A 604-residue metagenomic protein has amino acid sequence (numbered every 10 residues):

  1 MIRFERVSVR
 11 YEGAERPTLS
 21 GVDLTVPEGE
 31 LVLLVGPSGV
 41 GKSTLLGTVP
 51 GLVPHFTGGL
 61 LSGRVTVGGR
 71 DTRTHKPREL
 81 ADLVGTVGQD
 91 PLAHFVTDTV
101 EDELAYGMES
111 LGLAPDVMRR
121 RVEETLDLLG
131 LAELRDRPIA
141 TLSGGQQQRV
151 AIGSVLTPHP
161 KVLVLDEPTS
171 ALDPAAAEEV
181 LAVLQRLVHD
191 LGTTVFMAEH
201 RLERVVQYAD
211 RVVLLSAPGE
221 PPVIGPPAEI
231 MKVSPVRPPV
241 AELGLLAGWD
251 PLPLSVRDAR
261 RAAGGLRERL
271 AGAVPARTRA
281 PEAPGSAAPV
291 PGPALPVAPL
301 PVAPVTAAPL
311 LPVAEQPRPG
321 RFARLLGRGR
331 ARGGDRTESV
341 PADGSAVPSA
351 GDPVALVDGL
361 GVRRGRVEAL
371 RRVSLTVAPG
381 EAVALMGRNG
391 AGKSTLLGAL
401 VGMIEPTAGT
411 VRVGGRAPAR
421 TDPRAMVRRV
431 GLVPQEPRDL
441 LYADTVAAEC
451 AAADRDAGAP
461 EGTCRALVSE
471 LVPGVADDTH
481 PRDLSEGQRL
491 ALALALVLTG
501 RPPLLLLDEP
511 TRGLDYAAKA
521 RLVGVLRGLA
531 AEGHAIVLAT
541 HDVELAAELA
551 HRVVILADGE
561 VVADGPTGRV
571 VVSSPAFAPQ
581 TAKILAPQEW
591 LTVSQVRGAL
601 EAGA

Functional and structural regions predicted by a protein language model:
P50, V401: Helix-to-loop junction immediately C-terminal to a conserved catalytic motif
G58-R70, G409-A417, M426: Conserved ABC transporter NBD signature motif
V117-L134, A459-D478, G487: Conserved ABC ATPase "signature" region
V155-L156, L498: ABC ATPase C-loop
E199-H200, T540-H541: H-loop/switch region of ABC-family ATPase nucleotide-binding domains
V205-Q207, A546-E548: A short, surface-exposed alpha-helical micro-motif characterized by mixed small hydrophobic and charged/polar residues
P218-G219, G559: Conserved ABC ATPase "signature" C-loop
A228-P289, L295, A307-F322, F577-A604: ABC ATPase nucleotide-binding domains
